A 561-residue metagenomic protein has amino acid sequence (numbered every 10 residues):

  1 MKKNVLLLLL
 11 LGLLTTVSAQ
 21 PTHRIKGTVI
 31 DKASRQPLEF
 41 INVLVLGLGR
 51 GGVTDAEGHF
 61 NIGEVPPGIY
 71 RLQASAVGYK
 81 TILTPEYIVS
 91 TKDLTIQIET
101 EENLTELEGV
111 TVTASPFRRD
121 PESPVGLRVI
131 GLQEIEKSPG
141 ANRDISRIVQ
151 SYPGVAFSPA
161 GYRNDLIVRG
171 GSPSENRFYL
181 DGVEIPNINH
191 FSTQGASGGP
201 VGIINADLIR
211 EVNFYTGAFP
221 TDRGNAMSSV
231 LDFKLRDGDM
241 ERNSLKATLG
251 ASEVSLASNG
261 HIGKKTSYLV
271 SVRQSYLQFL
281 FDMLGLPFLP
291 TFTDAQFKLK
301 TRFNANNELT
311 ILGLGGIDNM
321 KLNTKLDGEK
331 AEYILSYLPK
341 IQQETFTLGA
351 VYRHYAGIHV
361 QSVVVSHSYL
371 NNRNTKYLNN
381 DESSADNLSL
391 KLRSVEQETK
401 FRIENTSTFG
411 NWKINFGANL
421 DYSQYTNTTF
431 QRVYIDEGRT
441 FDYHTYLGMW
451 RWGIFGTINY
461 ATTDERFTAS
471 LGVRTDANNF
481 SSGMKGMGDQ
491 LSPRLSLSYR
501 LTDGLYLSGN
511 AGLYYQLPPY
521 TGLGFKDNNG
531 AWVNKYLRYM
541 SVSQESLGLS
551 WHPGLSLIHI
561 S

Functional and structural regions predicted by a protein language model:
A19-G109: Periplasm-facing N-terminal accessory domains of Gram-negative outer-membrane beta-barrel systems
K80, E86-I88, T113, F117-F219 (+1 more regions): Periplasmic N-terminal accessory/gating domains of Gram-negative outer-membrane beta-barrel systems
N164, M227-S229, N243, S252-L256 (+9 more regions): Hydrophobic, lipid-facing positions within transmembrane beta-strands of outer-membrane proteins
R177, E211-D222, S228-R236, N243-P287 (+2 more regions): Predominantly transmembrane beta-strands of Gram-negative outer membrane beta-barrel pores used for transport
N189, K325-K330, T429-V433, Y499 (+1 more regions): Surface-exposed extracellular loop regions of Gram-negative outer-membrane beta-barrel proteins, predominantly
L235, L249, G260, T301-F303 (+8 more regions): Residue-level signature of outer-membrane beta-barrel architecture
K300-D318, L338-M484: Face-selective signature of the C-terminal outer-membrane beta-barrel domain
S362-K376, S508, G512, Y539-S561: Membrane-embedded beta-barrel scaffold of Gram-negative outer-membrane proteins
